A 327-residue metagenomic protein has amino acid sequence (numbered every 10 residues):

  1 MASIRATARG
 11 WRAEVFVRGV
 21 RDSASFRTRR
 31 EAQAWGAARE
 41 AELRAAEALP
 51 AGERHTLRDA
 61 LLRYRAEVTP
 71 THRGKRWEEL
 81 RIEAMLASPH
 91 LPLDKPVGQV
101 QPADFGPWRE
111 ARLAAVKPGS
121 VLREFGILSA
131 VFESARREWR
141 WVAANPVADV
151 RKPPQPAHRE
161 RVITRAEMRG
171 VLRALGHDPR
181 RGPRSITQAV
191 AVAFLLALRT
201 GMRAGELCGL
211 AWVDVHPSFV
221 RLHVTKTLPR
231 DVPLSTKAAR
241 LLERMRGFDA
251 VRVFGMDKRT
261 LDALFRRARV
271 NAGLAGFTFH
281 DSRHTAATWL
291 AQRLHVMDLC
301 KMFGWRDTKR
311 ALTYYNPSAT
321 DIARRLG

Functional and structural regions predicted by a protein language model:
R9, P118-L122, G126, V142-A204 (+3 more regions): Basic, Lys/Arg- and aromatic-enriched nucleic-acid-binding interface segment
A41-R44, L62-K117, V131-S134: Basic/aromatic-enriched alpha-helical hairpins
L80, A166, S235-A275: Active-site/catalytic core of tyrosine-dependent DNA strand-transfer enzymes
K95-G98, W141-A144, Q155-G176, T227-T236 (+1 more regions): DNA breakage-rejoining catalytic core of tyrosine-based enzymes
V97-V100, T187-A191, K258, A275-R293: Short basic/aromatic active-site micro-motif
D149-K152, R161, A174, T200 (+1 more regions): Conserved tyrosine-mediated DNA breakage-rejoining catalytic core shared by Y-recombinases
V162, H223-L228, K237-A239, R259 (+2 more regions): Catalytic-site neighborhood detector that most strongly recognizes the C-terminal catalytic loop/helix of tyrosine
E206-L207, F277-T278, A287, L294-W305: Active-site-proximal segment of tyrosine recombinases
